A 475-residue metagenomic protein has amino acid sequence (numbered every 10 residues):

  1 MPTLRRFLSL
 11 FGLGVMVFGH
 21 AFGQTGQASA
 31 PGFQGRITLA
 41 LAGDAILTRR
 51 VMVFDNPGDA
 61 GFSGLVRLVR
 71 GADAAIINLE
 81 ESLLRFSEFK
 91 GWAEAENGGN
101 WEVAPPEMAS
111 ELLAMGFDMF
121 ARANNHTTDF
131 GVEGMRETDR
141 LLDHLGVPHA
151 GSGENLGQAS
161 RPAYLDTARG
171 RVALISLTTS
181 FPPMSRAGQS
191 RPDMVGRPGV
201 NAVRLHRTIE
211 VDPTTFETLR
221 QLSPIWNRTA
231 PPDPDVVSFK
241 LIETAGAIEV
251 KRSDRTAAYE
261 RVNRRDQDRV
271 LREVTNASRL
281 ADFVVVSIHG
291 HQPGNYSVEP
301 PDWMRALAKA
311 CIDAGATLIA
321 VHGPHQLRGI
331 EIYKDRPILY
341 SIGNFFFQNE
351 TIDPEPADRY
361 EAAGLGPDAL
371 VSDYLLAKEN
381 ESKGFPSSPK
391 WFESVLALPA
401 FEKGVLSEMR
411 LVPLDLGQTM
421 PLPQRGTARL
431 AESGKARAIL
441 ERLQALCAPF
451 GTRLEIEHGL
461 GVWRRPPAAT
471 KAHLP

Functional and structural regions predicted by a protein language model:
M1-F11: Bacterial N-terminal signal peptides that target proteins for export
S9-H20: Bacterial N-terminal signal peptides
Q24-P475: Acidic, metal/ion-coordinating pockets
